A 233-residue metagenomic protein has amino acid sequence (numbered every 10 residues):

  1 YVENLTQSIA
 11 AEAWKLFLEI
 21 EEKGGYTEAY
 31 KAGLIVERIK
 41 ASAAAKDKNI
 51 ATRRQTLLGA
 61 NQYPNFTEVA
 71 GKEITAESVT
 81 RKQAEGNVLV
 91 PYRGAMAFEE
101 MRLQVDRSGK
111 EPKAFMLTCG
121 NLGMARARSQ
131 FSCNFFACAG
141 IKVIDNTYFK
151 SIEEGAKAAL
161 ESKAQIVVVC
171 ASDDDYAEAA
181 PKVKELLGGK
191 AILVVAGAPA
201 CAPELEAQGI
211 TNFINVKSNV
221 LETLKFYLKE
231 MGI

Functional and structural regions predicted by a protein language model:
Y1-F17: Mobile "lid/hinge" segments at catalytic clefts and subdomain interfaces of large enzymes
E3-N4, E28, E37-R38, N121-R126 (+2 more regions): Flexible loop/turn segments at secondary-structure boundaries
Q7, A32, R126-S129, E204-A207 (+1 more regions): Short acidic, glycine/serine/threonine-rich loops at helix termini
E12-A114: Intrinsic disorder at enzyme termini
L34-I35, Q62-I74, V79, C119-L122 (+4 more regions): Short, glycine-/Ser/Thr-/acidic-enriched flexible segments
D106-V169, A179-G188, V194: Generic long, charged, amphipathic alpha-helical segments
P181-I233: Peripheral docking tails and interdomain loops at the edges of cofactor- or intermediate-handling domains
